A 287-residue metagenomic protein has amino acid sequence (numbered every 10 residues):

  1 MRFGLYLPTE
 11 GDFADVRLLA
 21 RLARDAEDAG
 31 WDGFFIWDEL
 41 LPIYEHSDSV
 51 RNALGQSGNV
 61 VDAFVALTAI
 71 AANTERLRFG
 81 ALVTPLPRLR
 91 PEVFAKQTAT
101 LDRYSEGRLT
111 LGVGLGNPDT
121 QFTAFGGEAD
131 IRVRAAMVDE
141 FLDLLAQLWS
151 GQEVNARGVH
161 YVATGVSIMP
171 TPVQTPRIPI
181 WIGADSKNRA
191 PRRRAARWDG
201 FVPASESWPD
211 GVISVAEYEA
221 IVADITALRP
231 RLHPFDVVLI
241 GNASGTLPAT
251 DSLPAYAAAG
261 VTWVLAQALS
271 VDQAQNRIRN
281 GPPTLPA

Functional and structural regions predicted by a protein language model:
M1-A287: Active-site-adjacent structural elements that line small-molecule/cofactor binding pockets in enzymes
